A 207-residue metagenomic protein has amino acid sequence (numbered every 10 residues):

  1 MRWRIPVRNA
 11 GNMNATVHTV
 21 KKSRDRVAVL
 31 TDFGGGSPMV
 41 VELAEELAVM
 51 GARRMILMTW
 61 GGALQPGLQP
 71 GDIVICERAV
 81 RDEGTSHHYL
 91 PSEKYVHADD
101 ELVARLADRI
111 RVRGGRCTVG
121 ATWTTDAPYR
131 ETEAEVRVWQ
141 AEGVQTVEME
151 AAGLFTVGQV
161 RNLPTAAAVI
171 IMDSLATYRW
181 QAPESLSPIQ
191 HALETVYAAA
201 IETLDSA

Functional and structural regions predicted by a protein language model:
M1-R105: Metabolite-binding pocket within alpha/beta catalytic cores that recognizes anionic/polar moieties
I5-A10, G114-A121, S206-A207: Flexible, glycine/charged-enriched surface loops at secondary-structure junctions
R53-R54, Q145, P164: Short acidic/polar active-site loop segments enriched in Thr and Asp
E93-E142: Active-site rim beta-loop-alpha module in soluble metabolic enzymes
R105-R113, V157, A199-A207: Generic non-transmembrane alpha-helical segments
A152-S187: Zn-dependent metallopeptidase/amidohydrolase metal-coordination segment
L175-A207: His/Asp/Glu-rich mid-to-C-terminal helical/loop segments that flank catalytic regions of hydrolases
